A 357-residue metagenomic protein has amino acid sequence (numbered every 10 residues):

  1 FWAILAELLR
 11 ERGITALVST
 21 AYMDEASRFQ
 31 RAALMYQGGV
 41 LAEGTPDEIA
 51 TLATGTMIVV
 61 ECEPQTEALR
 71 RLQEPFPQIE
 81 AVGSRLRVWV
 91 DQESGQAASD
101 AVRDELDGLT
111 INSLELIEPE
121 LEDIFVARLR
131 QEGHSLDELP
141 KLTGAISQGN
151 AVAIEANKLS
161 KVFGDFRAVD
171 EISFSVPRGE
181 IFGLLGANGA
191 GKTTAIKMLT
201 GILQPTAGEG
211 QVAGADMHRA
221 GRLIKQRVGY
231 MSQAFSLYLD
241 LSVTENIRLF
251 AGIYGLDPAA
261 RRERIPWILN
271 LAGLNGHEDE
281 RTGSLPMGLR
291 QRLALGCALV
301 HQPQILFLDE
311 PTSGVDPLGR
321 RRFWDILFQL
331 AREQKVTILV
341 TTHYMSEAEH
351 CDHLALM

Functional and structural regions predicted by a protein language model:
I4-D91, I326-F328, R332-V340, M345-M357: ABC transporter nucleotide-binding domain
P119-K161: ABC-family P-loop ATPase nucleotide-binding domain
R248, G252, A259-H277: Conserved ABC ATPase "signature" region
L295, F323: Hydrophobic anchor residue at the start of the ABC signature
Q302: Conserved catalytic motifs of ABC-family nucleotide-binding domains
L306-D309: Catalytic Walker B motif of ABC-type/P-loop ATPase nucleotide-binding domains
